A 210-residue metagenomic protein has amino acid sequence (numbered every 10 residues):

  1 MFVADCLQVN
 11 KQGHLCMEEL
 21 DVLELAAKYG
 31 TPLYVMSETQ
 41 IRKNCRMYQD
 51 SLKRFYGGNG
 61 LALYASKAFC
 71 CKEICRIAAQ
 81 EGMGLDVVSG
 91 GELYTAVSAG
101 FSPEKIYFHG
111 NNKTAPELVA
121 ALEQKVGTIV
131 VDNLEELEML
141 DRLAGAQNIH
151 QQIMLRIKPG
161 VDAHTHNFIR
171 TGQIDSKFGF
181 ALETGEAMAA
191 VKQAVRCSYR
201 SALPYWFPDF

Functional and structural regions predicted by a protein language model:
M1-I129, L134-Q152, M188, S198-Y199: A charged N-terminal "starter" segment
N133, I157, Y205: ATP-binding N-lobe of GHMP and related small-molecule kinases
H150-D162: Glycine-rich, aromatic-flanked loop segments that form ligand/cofactor-binding clefts across common enzyme folds
G160-F210: Active-site loop/helix belt of alpha/beta enzymes
